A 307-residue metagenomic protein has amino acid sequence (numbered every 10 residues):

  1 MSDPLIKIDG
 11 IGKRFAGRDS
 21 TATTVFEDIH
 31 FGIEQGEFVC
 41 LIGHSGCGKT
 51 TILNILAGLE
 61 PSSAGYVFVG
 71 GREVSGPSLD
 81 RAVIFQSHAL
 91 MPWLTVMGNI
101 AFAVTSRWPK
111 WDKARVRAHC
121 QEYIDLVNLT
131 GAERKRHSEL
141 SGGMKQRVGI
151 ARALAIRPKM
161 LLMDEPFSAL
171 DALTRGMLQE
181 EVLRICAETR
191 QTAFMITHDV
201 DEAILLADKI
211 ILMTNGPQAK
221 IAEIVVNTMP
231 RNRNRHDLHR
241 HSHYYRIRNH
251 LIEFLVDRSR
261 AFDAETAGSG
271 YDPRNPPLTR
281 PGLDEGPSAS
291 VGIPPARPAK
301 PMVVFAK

Functional and structural regions predicted by a protein language model:
A16-D19, P61, L94, G98-A114 (+2 more regions): ABC-type ATPase nucleotide-binding domains, specifically the catalytic core motifs of the NBD
I42-H44: The feature captures the beta-strand-to-loop junction immediately N-terminal to the Walker
A57: Helix-to-loop junction immediately C-terminal to a conserved catalytic motif
K113-A132, R184: Conserved ABC ATPase "signature" region
R136-L140, M144: Conserved ABC ATPase signature
A155-K159: A short, proline-enriched helix->beta-strand linker immediately N-terminal to the Walker B motif in ABC-type P-loop
